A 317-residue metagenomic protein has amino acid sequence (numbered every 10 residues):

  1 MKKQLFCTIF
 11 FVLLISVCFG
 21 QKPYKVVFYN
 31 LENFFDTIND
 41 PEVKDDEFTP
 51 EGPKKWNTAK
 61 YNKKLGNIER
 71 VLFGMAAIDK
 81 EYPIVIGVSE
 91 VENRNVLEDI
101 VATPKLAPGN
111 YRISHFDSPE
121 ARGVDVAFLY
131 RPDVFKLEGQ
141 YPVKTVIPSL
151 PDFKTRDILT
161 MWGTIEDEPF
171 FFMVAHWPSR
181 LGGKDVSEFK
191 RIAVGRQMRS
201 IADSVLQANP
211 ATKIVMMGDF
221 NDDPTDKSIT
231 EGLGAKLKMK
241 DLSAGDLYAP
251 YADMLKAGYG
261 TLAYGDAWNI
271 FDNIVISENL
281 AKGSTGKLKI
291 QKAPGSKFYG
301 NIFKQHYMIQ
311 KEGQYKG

Functional and structural regions predicted by a protein language model:
M1-P23: Bacterial Sec-dependent N-terminal signal peptides
F19-P104, P108-N110, S114-V126, N301 (+1 more regions): N-terminal, active-site-proximal structural segment of metallo-dependent hydrolase catalytic domains
K25-F28, I84-S89, R112-H115, V126-Y130 (+7 more regions): Structural recognition of the beta-strand scaffold that forms the well-ordered cores of secreted hydrolase catalytic
E32, E92, P178, F220-D223 (+1 more regions): Catalytic metal-binding/acid-base residues of hydrolase active sites
P50-A59, Y82-V88, H115-F116, I147-S149 (+3 more regions): Second-shell loop/turn segments in exported
V91-F171, A175-W177: Structured beta-strand-rich core segments of catalytic domains in phosphoester-bond hydrolases
H115, L159-M254: Extracytoplasmic, non-cytosolic globular domains
S204-I214, D222-G317: Metal-dependent phosphoester-hydrolase catalytic domains
